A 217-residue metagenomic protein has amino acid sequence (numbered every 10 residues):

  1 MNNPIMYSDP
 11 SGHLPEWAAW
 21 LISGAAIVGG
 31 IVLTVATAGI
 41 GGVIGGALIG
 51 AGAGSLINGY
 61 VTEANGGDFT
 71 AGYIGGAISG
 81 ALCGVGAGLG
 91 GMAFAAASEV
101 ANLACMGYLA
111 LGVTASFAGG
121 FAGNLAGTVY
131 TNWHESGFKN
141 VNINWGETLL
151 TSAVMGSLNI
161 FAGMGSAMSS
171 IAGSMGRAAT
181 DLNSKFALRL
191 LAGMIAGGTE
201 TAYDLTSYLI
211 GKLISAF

Functional and structural regions predicted by a protein language model:
P4, P10-G193, G197-F217: Extended, hydrophobic alpha-helical membrane-active domains that insert into or remodel lipid bilayers
